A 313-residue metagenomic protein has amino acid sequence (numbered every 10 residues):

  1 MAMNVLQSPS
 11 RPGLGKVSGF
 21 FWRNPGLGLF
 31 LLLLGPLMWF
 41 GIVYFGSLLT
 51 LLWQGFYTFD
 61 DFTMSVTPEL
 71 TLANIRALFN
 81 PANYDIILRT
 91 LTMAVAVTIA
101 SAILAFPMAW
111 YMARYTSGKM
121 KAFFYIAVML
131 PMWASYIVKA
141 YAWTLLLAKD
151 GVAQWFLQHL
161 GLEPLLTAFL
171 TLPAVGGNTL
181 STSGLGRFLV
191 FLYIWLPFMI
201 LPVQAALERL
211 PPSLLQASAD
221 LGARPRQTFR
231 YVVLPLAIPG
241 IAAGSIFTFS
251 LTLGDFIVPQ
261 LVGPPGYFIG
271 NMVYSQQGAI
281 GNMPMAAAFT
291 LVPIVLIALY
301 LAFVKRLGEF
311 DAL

Functional and structural regions predicted by a protein language model:
A2-G13, F20, Y57, Q204-L215 (+3 more regions): C-terminal transmembrane helix and the adjacent membrane-cytosol boundary/short C-terminal tail of inner/organellar
A2-W53, K121-A127: N-terminal signal-anchor/first transmembrane alpha helix
P9, R23-G28, G55, D60-F62 (+2 more regions): Interhelical loop and adjacent transmembrane-helix boundary motif in polytopic membrane transport permeases
S18-W22, A140-L192, R226, G263-P264: Membrane-interfacial helix termini and adjacent extracytoplasmic/periplasmic loops of multi-pass transporters
L34-Y44, L130, Y193, M199-S213 (+2 more regions): Transmembrane alpha-helices
L51-Q54, D60, W195-I200, G240-Y274: Non-cytoplasmic
P81-M112: Transmembrane alpha-helix signature in integral membrane proteins
M108-W143, L215-Q216, F229, I238: Cytoplasmic-entry segments and transmembrane alpha-helices of multi-pass inner-membrane transporters
